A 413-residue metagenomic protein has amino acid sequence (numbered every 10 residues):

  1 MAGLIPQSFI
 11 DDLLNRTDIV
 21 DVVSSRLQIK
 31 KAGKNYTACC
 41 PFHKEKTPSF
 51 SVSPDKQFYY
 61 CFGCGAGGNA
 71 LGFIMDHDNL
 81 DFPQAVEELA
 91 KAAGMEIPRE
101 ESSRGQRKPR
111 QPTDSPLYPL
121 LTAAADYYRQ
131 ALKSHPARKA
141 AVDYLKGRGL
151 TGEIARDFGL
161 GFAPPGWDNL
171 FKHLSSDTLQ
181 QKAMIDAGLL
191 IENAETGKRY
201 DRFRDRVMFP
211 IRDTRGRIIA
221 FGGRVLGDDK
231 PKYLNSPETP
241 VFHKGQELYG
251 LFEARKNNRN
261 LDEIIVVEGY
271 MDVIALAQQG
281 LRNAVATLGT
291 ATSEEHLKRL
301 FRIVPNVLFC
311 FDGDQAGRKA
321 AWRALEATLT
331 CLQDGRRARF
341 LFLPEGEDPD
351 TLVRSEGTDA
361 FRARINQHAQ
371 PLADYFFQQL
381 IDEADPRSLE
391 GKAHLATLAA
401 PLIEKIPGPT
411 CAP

Functional and structural regions predicted by a protein language model:
M1-K108, P165-D168: N-terminal structured subdomain of primase-like DNA metabolism proteins
I5, T17, A32, Q106-D126 (+2 more regions): Phosphate-handling DNA/RNA-contact segment within nucleic-acid enzymes
L13-R16, G33, R107-L117, L121 (+7 more regions): Conserved phosphate/pyrophosphate-binding and hydrolysis machinery centered on Walker-type P-loop NTPases, extending
L71, I264-V266, P305-A316, L341-F342: Acidic beta-strand-to-loop metal/phosphate-binding motif
D78-M95, D205-R224, T351-S355, D359 (+2 more regions): Structured, non-catalytic alpha/beta "coupling" segments that mediate domain-domain communication and provide generic
Q84-A140: Conserved active-site segments centered on acidic
Q315-A338, F342-P344: Phosphate/diphosphate-binding loops
G335-A412: C-terminal or mid-to-C-terminal helical accessory/interaction module adjacent to the motor/catalytic core
